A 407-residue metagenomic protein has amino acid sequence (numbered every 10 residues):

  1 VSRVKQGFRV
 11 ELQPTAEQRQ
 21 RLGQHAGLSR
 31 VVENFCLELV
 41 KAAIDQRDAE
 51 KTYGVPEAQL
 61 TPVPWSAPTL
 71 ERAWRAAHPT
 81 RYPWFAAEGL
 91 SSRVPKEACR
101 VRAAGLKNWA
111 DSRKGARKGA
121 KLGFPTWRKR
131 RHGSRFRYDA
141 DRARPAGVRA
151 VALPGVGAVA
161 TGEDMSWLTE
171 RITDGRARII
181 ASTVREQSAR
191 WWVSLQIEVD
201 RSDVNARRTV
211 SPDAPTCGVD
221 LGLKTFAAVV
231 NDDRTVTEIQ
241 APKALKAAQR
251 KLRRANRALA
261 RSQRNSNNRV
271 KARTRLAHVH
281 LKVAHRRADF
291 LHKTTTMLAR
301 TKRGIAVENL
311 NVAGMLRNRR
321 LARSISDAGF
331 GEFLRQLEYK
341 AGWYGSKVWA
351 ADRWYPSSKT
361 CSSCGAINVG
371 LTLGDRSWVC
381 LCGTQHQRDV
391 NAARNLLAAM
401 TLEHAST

Functional and structural regions predicted by a protein language model:
V1-T407: Nucleic-acid substrate recognition interfaces
